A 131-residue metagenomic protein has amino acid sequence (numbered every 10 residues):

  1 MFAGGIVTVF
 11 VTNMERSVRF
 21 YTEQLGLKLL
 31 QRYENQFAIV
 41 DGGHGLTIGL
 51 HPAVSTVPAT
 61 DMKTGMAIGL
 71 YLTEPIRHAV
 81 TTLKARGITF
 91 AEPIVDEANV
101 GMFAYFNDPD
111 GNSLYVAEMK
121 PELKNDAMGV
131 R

Functional and structural regions predicted by a protein language model:
M1-V18, M66-I68, K120-R131: N-terminal beta-strand motif that seeds the catalytic metal site of vicinal oxygen chelate
G4-T12, A38-D41, P58-R86, M102-N107: Vicinal oxygen chelate
M14, E34, H44-G45, A98-N99 (+1 more regions): Short strand-connecting beta-turns/loops that link adjacent beta-strands
E15-K28: Amphipathic alpha-helical segments
G26-Q31, F90-P93: Short secondary-structure junctions
K28-K63, S113-E118: Conserved short beta-strand elements that form part of the metal-binding/catalytic scaffold of enzyme active sites
V80-R131: Vicinal oxygen chelate
